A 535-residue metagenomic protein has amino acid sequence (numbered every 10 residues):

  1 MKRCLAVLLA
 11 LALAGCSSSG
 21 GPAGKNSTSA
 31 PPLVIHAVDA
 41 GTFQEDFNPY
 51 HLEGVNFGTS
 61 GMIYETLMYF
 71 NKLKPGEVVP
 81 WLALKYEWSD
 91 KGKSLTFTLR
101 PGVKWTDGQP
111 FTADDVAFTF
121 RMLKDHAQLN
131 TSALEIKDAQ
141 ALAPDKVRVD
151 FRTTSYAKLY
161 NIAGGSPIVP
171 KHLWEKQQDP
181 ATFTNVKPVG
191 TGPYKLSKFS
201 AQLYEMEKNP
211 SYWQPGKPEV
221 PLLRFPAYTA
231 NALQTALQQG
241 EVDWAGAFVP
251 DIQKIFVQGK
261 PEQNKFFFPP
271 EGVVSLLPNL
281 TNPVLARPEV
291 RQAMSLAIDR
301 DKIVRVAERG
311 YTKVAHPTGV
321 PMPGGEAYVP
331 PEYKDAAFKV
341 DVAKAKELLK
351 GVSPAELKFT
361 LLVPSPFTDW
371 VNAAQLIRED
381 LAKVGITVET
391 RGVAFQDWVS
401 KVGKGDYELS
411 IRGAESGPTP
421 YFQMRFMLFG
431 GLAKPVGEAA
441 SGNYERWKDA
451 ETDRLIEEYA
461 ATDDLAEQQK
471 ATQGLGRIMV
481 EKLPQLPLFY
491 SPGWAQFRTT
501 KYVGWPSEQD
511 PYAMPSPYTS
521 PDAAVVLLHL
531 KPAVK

Functional and structural regions predicted by a protein language model:
V34, E87, T98, T131-E175: Surface-exposed binding/hinge segments that line and control ligand-binding clefts or catalytic entry sites
H36-D90, R121, V189-G190: N-terminal lobe/hinge region of extracytoplasmic solute-binding protein
K72-L73, G164-K217, L222, A343 (+2 more regions): Gly/Pro-rich hinge or "lid" segments in bacterial periplasmic/extracellular proteins
S211-I255, T387-E389: Ligand-site clamp/hinge motif
F256, T281, L285-G325, A373 (+1 more regions): Periplasmic-binding protein-like
K313-G351, F367-W370: Structural transition elements
F338, E389-D397, M427-T499, V534-K535: Extracytoplasmic/peripheral linker and loop segments enriched in polar/acidic and small residues with frequent Thr/Pro
A495-K535: Long beta-strand-rich cores associated with HINT superfamily self-processing modules
